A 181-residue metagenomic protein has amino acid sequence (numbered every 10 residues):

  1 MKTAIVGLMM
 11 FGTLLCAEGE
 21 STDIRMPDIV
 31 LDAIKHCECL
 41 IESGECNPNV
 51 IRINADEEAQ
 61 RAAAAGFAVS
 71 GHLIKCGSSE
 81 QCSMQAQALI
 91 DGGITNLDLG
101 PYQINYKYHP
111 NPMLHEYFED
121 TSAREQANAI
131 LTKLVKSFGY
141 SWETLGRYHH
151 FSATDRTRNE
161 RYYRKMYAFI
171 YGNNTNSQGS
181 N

Functional and structural regions predicted by a protein language model:
M1-A4: Positively charged n-region of N-terminal signal peptides that target proteins for export
L8-E18: Hydrophobic h-region of N-terminal signal peptides that target proteins for export in Gram-negative bacteria
E18-N181: Catalytic glycan-binding domains that act on GlcNAc-containing polysaccharides
